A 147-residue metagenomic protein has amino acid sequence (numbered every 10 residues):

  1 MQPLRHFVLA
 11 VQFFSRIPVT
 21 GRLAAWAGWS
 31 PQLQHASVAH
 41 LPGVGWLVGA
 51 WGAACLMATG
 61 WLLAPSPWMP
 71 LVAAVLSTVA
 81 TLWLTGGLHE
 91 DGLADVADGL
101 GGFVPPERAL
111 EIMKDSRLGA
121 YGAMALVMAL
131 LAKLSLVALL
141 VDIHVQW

Functional and structural regions predicted by a protein language model:
M1-G86, A94, L100-L110, D115-W147: Hydrophobic alpha-helical transmembrane segments
D91: Glycine/small-residue-rich loop that forms an oxyanion/phosphate-binding "nest" at active or ligand-binding sites
